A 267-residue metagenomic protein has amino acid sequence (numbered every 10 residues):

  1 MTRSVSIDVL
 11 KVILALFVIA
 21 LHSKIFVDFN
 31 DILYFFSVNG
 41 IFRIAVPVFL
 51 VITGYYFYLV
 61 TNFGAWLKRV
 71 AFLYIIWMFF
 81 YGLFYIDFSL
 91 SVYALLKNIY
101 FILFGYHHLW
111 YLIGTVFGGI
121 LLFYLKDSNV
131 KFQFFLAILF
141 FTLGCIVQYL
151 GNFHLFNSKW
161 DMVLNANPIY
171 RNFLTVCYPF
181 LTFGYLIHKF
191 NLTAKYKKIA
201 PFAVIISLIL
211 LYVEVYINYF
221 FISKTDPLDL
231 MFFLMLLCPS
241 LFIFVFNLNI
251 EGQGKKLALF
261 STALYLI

Functional and structural regions predicted by a protein language model:
M1-I267: Alpha-helical transmembrane segments and their immediate juxtamembrane cytosolic regions
